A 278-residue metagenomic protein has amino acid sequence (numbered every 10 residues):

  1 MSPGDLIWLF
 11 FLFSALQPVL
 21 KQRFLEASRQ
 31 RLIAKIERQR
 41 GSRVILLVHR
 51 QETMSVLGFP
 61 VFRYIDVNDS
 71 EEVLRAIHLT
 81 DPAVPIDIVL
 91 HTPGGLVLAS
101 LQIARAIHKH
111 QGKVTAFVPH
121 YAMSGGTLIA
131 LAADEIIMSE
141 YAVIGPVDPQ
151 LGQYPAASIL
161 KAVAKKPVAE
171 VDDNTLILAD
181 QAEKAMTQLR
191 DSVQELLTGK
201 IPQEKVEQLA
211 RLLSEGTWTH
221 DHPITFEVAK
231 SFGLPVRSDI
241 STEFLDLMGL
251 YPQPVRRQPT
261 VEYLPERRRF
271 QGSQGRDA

Functional and structural regions predicted by a protein language model:
M1-T115, Y121, I137-S139, P149-A278: N-terminal organellar transit peptides
A122-A133: Glycine-rich, charge-decorated loop segments at or immediately adjacent to ligand/cofactor-binding or catalytic sites
